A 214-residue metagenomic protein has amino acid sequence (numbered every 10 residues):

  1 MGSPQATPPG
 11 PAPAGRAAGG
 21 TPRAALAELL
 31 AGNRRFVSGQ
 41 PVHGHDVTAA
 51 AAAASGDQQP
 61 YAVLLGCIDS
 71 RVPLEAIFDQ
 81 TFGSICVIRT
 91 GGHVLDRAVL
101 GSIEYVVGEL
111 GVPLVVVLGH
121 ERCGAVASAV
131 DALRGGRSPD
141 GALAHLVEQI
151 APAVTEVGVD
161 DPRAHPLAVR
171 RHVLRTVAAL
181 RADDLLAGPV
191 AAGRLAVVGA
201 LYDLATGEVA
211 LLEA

Functional and structural regions predicted by a protein language model:
M1-D57, G83, G92-V112, G124-A214: Divalent-metal-activated hydrolytic enzyme cores
Y61-V63, V112-V115: Short active-site oxyanion
V63-A98: A glycine-rich, hydrophobic loop/mini-helix early in the fold
L65-C67, R89, V116-H120, V198-D203: Short beta-strand segments
D69-R71, H120-A125: Gly/Ser/Thr-rich loops at beta-strand to alpha-helix junctions that form or flank small-molecule/cofactor-binding
